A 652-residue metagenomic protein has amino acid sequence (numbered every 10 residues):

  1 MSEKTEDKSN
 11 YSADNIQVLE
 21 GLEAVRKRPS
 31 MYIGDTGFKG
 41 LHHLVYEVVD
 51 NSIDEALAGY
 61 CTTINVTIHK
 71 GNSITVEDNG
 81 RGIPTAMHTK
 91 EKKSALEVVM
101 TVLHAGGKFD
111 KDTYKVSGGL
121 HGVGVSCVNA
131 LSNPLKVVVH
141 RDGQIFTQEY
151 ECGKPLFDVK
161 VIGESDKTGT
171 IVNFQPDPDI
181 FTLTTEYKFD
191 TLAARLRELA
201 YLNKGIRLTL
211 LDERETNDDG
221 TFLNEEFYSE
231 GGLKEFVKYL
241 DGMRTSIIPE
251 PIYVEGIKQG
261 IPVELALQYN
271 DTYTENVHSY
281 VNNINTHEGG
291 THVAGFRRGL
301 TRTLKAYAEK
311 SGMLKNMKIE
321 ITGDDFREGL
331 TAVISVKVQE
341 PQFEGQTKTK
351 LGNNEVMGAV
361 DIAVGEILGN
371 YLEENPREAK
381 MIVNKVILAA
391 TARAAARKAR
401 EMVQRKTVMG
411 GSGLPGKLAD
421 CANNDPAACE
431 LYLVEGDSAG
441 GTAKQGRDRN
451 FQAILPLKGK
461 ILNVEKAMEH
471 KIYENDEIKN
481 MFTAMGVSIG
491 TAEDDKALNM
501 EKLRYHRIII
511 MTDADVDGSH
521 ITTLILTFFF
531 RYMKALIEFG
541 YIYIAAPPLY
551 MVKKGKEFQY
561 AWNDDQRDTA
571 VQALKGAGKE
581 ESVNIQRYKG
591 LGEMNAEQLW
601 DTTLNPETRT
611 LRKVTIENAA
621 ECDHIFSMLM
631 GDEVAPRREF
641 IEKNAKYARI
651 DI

Functional and structural regions predicted by a protein language model:
M1-N15, L22, Y46, D54-A56 (+12 more regions): GHKL-family ATPase ATP-binding module
A24-K27, M31, D54, A58 (+8 more regions): Conserved helix-loop functional segments at active or binding sites
K27-Y46: Conserved short strand/loop->alpha-helix "switch" segment adjacent to the catalytic nucleotide/phosphoryl-transfer site
G82-M87, E91: A short glycine-centered beta->alpha linker in the GHKL/HATPase_c
T89, E344-M357, Y560-Q566, A570-V571: Helical (often loop-to-helix) elements that flank the catalytic cores of nucleotide-handling enzymes
K92-L96, F189, T522, L526: Amphipathic alpha-helical segments in well-structured domains
T391-G410, D425-E430, G441, Q445-R447 (+2 more regions): C-terminal interaction appendages of subunits in large macromolecular complexes
